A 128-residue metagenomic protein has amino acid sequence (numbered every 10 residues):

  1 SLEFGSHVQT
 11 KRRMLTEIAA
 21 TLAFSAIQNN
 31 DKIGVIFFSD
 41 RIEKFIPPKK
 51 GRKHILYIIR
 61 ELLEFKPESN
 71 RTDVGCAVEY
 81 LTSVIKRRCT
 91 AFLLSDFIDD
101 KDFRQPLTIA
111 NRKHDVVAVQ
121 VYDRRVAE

Functional and structural regions predicted by a protein language model:
S1-E128: Exposed, interaction-prone extracellular/peripheral surfaces
